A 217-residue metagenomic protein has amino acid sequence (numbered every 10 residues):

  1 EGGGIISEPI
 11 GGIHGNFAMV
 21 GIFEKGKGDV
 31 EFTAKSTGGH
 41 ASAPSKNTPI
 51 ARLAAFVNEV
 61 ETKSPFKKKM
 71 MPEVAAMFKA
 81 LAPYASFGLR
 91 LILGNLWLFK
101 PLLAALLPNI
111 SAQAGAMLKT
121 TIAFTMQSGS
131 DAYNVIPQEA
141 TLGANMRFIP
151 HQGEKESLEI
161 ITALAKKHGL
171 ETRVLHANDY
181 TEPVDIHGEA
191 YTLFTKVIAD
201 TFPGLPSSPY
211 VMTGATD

Functional and structural regions predicted by a protein language model:
E1-M19: Acidic/histidine-rich catalytic neighborhood of metal-dependent amide-processing enzymes
S7, F66-D131, Q138, K155-E159 (+2 more regions): An extended, acidic, His-containing surface patch that forms the Zn2+-binding/catalytic region of metallohydrolases
I13-N16, T33-H40: Flexible glycine/proline-enriched surface loops and loop-helix/loop-strand junctions
G15, F23-D29, M117-K119, P137-E139: Short, solvent-exposed loop/turn segments at the edges of secondary structure
F23, P44-K46, G115, A132-P137: Short, solvent-exposed beta-strand/turn "edge" segments of beta-rich domains on protein surfaces
T37, A41-K67: A short core secondary-structure module
A43, Q152-S157: Solvent-exposed, non-transmembrane alpha-helical starts
V135-F148, S157: Glycine-rich, aromatic-lined ligand/substrate-binding cores of catalytic and carbohydrate-binding domains
